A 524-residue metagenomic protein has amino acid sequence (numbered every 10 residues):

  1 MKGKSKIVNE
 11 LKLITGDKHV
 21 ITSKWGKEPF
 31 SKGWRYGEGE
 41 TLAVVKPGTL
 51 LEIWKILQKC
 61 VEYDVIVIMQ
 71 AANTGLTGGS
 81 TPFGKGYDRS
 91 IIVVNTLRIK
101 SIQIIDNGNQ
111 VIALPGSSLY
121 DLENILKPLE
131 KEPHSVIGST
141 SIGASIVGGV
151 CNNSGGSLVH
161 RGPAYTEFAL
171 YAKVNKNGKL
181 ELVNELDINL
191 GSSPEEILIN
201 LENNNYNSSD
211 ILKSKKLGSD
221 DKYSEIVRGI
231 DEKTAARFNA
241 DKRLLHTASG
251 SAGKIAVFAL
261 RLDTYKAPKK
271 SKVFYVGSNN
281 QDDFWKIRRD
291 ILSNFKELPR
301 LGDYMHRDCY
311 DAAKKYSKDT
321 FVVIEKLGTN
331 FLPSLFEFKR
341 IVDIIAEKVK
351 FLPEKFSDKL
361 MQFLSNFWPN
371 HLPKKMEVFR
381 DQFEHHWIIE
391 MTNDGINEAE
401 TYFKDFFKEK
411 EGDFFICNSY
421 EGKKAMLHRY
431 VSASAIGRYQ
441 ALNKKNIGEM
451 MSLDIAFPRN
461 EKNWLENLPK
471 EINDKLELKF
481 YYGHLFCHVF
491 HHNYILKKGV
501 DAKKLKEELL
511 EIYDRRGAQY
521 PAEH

Functional and structural regions predicted by a protein language model:
M1-E62, G75-V111, C309-S317, P373-M376 (+2 more regions): N-terminal flexible segment immediately upstream of the FAD-binding catalytic core in FAD-dependent oxidoreductases
V20-K24, K46-P47, V67-A71, G78 (+9 more regions): General beta-strand structural signal in soluble alpha/beta enzymes
W34-L42, V65, Q70-A72, T77-R89 (+3 more regions): Conserved glycine-rich FAD pyrophosphate-binding loop
V61, K127, D514: Anion (oxyanion) recognition and catalysis
G84-I99, I104-I146: Anion-binding (especially nucleotide phosphate/pyrophosphate-binding) glycine-rich loop and adjoining beta-alpha core
K127-D283: FAD-binding subdomain of flavoenzyme oxidoreductases
R261, K272-N279, D283, I287-K375 (+4 more regions): C-terminal cap/substrate-recognition region of VAO/PCMH-type FAD-linked oxidoreductases
